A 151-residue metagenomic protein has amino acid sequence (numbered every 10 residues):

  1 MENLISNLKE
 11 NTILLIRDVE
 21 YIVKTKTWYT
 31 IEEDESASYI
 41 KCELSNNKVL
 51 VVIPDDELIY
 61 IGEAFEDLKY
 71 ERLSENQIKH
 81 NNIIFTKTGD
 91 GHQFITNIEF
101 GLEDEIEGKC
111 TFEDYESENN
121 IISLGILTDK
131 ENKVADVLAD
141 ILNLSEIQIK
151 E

Functional and structural regions predicted by a protein language model:
M1-E151: Mixed-charge, low-complexity intrinsically disordered regions
